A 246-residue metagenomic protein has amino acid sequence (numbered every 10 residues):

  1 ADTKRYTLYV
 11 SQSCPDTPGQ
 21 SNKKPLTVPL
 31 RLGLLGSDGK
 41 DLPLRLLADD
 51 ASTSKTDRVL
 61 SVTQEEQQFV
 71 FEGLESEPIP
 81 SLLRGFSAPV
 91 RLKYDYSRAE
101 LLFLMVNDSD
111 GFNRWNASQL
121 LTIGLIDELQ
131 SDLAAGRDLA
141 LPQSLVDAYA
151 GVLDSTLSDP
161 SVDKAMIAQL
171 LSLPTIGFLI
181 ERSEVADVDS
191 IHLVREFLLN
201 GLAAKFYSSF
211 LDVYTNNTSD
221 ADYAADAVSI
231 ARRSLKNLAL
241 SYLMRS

Functional and structural regions predicted by a protein language model:
A1-L82, R114, I180, L199: Beta-strand-rich binding/interaction modules
T3, E72-S246: Long, ordered, helix-rich scaffold segments
